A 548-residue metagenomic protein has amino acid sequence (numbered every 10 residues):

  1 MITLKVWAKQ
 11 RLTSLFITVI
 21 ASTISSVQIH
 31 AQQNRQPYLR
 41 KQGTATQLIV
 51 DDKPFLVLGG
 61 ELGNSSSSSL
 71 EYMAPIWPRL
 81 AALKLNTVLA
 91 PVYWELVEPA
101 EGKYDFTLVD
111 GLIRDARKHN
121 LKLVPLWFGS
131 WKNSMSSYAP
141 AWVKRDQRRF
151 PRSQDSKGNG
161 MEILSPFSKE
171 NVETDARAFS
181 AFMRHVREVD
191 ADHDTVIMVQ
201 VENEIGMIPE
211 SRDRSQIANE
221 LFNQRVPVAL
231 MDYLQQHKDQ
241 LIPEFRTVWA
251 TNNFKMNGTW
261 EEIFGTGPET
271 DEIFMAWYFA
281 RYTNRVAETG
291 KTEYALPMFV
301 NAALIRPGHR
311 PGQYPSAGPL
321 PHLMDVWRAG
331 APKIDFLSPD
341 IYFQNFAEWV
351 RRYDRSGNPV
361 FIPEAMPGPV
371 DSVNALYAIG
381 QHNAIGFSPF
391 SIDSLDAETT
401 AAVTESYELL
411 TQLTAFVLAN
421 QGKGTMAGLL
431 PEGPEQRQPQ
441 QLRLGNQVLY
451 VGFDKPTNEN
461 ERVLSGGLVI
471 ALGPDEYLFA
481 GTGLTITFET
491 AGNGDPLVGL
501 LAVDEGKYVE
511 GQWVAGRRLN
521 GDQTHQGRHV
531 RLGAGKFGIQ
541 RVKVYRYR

Functional and structural regions predicted by a protein language model:
A31-N86: N-terminal carbohydrate-binding accessory modules
D52, V88, A116, F182 (+2 more regions): Conserved, mostly hydrophobic/aromatic
G59-S68, P91-V109, K157-R177, I263-A280 (+3 more regions): The substrate-binding groove and active-site-proximal loops of carbohydrate-active enzymes, especially glycoside
S66-A82, P315-G330, F346-W349, A375: Short, acidic/polar
Y72-D146, F279-E293: Aromatic-lined substrate-binding rim segments of carbohydrate-active enzymes
F150-M324: Polysaccharide-binding and catalytic clefts of secreted carbohydrate-active enzymes
R285-L296, H322-A419: Catalytic-core region of carbohydrate-active enzymes that cleave or remodel glycosidic bonds
L376-G494, G506: Aromatic- and carboxylate-lined catalytic core of secreted/periplasmic carbohydrate-active enzymes
